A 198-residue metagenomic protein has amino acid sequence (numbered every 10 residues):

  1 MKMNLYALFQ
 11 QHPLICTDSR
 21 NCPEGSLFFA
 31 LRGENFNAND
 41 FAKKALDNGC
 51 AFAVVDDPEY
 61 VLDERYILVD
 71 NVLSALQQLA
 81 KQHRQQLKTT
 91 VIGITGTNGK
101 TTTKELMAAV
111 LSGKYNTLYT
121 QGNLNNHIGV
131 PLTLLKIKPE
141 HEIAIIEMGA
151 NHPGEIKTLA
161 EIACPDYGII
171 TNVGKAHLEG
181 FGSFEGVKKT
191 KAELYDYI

Functional and structural regions predicted by a protein language model:
M1-Q78, Q82: N-terminal leader/targeting and accessory segments in enzymes
L76-I198: Phosphate-binding loop of NTP-binding sites
